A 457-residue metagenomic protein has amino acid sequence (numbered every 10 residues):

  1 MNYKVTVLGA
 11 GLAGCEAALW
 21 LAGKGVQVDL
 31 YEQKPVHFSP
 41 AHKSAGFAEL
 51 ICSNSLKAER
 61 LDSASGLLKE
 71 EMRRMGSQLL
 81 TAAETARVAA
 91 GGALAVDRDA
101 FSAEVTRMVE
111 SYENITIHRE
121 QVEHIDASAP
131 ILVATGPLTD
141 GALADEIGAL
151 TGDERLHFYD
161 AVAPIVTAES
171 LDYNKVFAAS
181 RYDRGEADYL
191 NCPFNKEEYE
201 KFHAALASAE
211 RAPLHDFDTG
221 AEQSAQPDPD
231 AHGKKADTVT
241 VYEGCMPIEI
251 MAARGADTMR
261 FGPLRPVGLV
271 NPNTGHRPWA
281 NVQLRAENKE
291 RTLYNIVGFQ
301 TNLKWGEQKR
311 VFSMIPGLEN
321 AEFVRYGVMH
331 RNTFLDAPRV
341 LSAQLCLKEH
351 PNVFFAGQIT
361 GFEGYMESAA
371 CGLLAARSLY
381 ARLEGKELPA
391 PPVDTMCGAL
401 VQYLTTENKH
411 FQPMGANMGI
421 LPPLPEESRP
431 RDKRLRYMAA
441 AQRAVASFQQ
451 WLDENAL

Functional and structural regions predicted by a protein language model:
N2-A13: Beta1/beta-strand and adjacent pyrophosphate-binding region of the FAD-binding site in flavoprotein oxidoreductases
V5, V26-V28, I131, L156: Hydrophobic anchor at the start of a short beta-strand that flanks the dinucleotide cofactor-binding loop
L19-T81, V393-L404: N-terminal FAD cofactor-binding segment of flavoenzymes
E59-T106, E110-S111: A conserved beta-strand/loop capping segment in the N-terminal third of enzymes that catalyze redox or closely related
S111-R285, E290, Y294-W305, K309-R310: Predominantly flavin-linked oxidoreductase catalytic cores and closely associated redox partners
I296-F362, A369-C371, P389-T406, F411-N417 (+1 more regions): A glycine-rich dinucleotide-binding beta-alpha-beta segment and adjacent secondary-structure elements that constitute
S368-A390: Internal hydrophobic alpha-helix adjacent to the cofactor/substrate pocket in enzyme cavities
M414-L457: C-terminal auxiliary extensions adjacent to catalytic cores
